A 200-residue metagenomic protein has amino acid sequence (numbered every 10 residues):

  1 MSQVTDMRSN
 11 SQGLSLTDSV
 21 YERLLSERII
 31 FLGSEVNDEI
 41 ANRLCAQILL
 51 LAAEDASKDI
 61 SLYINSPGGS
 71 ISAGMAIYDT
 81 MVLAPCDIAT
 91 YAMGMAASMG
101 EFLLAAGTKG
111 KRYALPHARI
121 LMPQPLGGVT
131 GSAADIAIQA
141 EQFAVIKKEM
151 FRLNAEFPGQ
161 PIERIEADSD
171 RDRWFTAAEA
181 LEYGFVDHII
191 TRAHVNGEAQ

Functional and structural regions predicted by a protein language model:
M1-Q200: Terminal-region recognition feature
